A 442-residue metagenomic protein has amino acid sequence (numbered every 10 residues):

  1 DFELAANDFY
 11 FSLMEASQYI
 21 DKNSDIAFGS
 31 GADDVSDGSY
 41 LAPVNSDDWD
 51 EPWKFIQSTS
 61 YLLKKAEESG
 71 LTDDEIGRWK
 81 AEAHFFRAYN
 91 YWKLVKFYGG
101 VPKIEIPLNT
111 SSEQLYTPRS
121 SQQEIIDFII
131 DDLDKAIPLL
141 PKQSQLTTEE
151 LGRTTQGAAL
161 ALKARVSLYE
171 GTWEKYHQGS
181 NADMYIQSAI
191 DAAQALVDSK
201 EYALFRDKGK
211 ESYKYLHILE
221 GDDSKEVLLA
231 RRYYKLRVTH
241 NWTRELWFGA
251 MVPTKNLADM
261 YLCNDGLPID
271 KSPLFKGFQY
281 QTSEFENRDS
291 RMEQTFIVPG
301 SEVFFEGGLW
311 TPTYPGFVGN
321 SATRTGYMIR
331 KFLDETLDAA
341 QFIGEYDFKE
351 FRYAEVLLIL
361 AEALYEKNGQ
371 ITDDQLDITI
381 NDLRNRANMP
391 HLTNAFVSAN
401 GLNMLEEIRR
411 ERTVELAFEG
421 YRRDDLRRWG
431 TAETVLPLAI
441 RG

Functional and structural regions predicted by a protein language model:
D1-A32, V101, I126, L133-L139 (+2 more regions): An aromatic- and glycine-enriched ligand-binding surface/loop that stacks and positions planar moieties
D33-Y98, Q114-D127, D132-E149, Q281-E286 (+5 more regions): Conserved, well-structured interaction surfaces
G70-K80, K175-M184, K367-Q375: Structural helix-adjacent loops and short alpha-helical linkers that scaffold large soluble proteins
E75-A81, L146-A159, G209-K210, F396-A399: A glycine-rich, coil/turn loop motif that links secondary-structure elements
I297, S301-I343, T379: Surface-exposed, extracytoplasmic segments of Gram-negative outer-membrane nutrient-acquisition systems
K367, L376-R441: C-terminal structured "cap/appendage" subdomains that terminate the fold
